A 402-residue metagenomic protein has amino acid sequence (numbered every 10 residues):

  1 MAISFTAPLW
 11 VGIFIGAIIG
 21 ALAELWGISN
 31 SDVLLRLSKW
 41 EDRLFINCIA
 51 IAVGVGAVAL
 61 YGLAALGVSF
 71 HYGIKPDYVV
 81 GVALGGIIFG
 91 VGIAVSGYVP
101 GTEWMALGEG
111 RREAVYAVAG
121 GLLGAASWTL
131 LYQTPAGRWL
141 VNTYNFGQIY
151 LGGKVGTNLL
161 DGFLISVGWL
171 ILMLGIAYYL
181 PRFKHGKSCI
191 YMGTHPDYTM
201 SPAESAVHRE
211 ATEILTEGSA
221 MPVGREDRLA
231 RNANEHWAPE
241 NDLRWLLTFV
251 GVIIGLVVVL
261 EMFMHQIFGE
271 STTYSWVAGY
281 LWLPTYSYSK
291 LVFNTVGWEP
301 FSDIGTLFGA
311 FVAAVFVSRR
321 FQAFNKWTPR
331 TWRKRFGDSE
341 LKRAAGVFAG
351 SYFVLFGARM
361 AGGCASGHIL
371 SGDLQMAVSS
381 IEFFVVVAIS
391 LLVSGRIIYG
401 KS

Functional and structural regions predicted by a protein language model:
M1-S402: Membrane-interfacial helix-loop segments of redox and metal-homeostasis proteins, especially TM-loop-TM junctions
